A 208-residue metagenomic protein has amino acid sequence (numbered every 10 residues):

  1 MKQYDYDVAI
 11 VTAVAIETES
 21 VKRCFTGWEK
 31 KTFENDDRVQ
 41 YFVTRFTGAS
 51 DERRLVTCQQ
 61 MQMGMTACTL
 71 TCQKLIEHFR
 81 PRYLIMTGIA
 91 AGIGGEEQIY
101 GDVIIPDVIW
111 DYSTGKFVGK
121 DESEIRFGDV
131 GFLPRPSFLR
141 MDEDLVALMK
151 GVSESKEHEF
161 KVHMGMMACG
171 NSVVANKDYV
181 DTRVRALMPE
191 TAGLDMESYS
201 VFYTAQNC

Functional and structural regions predicted by a protein language model:
M1-C208: Intrinsic-disorder/coil detector with helix-boundary
